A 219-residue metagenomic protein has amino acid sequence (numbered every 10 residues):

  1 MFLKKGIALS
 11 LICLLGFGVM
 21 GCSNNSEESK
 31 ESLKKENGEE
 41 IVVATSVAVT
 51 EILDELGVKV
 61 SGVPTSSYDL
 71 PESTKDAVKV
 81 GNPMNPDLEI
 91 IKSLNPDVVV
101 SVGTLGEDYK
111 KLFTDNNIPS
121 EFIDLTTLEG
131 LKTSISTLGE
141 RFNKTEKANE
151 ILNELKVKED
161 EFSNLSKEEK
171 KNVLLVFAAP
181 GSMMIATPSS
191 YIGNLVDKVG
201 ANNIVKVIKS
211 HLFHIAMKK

Functional and structural regions predicted by a protein language model:
M1-L9: Bacterial N-terminal signal peptides that target proteins for export
G18-G21: C-terminal motif of bacterial Sec signal peptides marking the signal peptidase cleavage site
S23-S26: Bacterial signal peptide processing site
K35-I41, D108-P180, N202-V207: Extracytoplasmic substrate-binding proteins
V43-L94, V98, V102-G103: A short, structured surface patch at a secondary-structure boundary
L56-V58, N116-I118, V199: Short, structured coil segments at secondary-structure junctions
P64-L70, M184-F213: Alpha-helical, coiled-coil/dimerization segments enriched in small aliphatic residues
L88-N95, D115, I215-K219: Short helices/loops that flank or line small-molecule/ion binding pockets
